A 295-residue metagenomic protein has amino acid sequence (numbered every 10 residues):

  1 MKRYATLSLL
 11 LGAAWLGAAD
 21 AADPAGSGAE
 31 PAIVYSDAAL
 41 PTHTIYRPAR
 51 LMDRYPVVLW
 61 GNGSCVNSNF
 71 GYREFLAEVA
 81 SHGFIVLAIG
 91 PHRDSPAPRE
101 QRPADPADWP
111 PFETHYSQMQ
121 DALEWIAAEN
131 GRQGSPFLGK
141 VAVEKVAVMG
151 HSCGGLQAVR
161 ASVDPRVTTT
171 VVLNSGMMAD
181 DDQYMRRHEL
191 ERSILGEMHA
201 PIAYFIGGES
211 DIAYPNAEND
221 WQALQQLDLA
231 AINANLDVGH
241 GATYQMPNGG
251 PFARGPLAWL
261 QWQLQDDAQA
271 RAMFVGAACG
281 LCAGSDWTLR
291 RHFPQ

Functional and structural regions predicted by a protein language model:
M1-T6: Bacterial N-terminal signal peptides that target proteins for export
S8-A14: Bacterial N-terminal signal peptides
A19-R47, C279-C282, R290-Q295: A domain-start/cap signature at the N-terminus of enzymes
S36-V141: Serine-hydrolase catalytic machinery in alpha/beta-hydrolase-like enzymes
W60-S64, S152, S175, G207: Glycine-rich His-Gly loop
E124-E197: Primarily recognizes the serine-hydrolase "nucleophile elbow" in alpha/beta-hydrolase and SGNH/GDSL folds
T168-M246: The feature captures the conserved acid-bearing segment of alpha/beta-hydrolase catalytic domains
D237-G241, M246-Q295: Alpha/beta-hydrolase-fold serine-hydrolase catalytic core, especially in secreted/extracellular enzymes
